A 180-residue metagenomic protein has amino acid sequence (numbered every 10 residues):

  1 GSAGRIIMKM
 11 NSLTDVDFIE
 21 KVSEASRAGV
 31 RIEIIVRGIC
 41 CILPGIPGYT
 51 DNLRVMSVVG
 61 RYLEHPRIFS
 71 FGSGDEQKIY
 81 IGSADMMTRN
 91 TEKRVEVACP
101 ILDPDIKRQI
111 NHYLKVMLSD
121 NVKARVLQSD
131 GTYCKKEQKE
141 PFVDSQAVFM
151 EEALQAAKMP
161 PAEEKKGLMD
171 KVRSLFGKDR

Functional and structural regions predicted by a protein language model:
G1-R180: PLD/PLD-like phosphodiesterase catalytic module centered on the HKD motif
